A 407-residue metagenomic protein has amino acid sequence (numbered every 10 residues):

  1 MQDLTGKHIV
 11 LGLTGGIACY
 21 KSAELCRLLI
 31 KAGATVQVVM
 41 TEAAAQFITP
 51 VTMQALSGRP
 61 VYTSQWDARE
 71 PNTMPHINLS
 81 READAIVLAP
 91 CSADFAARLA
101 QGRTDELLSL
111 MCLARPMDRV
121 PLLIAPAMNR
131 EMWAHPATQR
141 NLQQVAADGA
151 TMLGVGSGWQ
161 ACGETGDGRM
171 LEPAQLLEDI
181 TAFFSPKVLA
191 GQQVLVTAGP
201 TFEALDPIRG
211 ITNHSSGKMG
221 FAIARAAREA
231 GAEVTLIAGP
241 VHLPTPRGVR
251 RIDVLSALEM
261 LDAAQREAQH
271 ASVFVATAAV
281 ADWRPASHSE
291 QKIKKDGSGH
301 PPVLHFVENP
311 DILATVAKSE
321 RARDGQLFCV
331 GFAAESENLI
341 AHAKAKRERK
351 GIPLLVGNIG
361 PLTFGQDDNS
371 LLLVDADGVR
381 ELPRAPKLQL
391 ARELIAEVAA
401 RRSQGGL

Functional and structural regions predicted by a protein language model:
M1-I124, N129-L407: A cross-family phosphate/adenosyl-ligand binding-site feature
